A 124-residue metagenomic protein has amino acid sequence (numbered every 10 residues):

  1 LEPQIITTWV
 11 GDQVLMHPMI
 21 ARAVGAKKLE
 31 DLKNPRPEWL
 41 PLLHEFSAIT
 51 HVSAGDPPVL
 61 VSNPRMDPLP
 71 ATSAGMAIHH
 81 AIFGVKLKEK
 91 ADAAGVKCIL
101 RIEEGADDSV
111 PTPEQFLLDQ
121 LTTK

Functional and structural regions predicted by a protein language model:
L1-K124: Alpha/beta-hydrolase superfamily serine-hydrolase fold, recognizing
